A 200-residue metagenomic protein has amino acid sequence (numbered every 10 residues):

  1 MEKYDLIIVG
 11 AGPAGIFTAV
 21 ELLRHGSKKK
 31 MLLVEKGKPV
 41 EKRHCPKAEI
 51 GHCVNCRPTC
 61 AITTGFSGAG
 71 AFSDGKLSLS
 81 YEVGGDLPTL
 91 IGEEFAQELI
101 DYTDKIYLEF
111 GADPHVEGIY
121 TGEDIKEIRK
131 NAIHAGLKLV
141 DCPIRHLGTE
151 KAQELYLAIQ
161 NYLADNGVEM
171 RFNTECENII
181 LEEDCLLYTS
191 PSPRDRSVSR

Functional and structural regions predicted by a protein language model:
E2-A14: Beta1/beta-strand and adjacent pyrophosphate-binding region of the FAD-binding site in flavoprotein oxidoreductases
A19, L23: Gly/Ala-rich phosphate-binding loop of Rossmann-like dinucleotide-binding domains, activating on the conserved
H25-K29: Conserved S-adenosyl-L-methionine
K30-E35: Short beta-strand "acidic-cap" motif of Rossmann-like dinucleotide-binding folds
K36-R43, K47-N166: Conserved N-terminal/central alpha/beta ligand/cofactor-binding core
F172-D184: A conserved short coil-to-beta-strand element within the FAD-binding core of flavoproteins
Y188-D195: Conserved small/polar residues in nucleotide/adenosyl-binding loops
S197-R200: N-terminal low-complexity segments that are often proline-rich with Ser/Thr-Pro
